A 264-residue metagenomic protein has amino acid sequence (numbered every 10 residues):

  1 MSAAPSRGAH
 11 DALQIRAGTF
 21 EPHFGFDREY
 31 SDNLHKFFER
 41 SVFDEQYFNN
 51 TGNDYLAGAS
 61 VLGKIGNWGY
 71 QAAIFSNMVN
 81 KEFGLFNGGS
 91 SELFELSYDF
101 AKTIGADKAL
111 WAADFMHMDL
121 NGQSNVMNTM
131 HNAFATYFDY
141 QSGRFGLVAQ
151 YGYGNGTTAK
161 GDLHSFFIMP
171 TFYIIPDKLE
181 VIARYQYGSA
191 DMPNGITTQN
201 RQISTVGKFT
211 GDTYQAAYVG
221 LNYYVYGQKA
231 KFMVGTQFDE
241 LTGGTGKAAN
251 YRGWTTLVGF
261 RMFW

Functional and structural regions predicted by a protein language model:
M1-V79, G88-T103, F166-P193: Outer membrane beta-barrel
G8, Y30, G105-W264: Outer-membrane beta-barrel pore domains
G52, L85-S91, N128-M130, A159-D162: Active-site glycine- and acidic-residue-rich loops that bind and position anionic ligands or nucleotide-like cofactors
